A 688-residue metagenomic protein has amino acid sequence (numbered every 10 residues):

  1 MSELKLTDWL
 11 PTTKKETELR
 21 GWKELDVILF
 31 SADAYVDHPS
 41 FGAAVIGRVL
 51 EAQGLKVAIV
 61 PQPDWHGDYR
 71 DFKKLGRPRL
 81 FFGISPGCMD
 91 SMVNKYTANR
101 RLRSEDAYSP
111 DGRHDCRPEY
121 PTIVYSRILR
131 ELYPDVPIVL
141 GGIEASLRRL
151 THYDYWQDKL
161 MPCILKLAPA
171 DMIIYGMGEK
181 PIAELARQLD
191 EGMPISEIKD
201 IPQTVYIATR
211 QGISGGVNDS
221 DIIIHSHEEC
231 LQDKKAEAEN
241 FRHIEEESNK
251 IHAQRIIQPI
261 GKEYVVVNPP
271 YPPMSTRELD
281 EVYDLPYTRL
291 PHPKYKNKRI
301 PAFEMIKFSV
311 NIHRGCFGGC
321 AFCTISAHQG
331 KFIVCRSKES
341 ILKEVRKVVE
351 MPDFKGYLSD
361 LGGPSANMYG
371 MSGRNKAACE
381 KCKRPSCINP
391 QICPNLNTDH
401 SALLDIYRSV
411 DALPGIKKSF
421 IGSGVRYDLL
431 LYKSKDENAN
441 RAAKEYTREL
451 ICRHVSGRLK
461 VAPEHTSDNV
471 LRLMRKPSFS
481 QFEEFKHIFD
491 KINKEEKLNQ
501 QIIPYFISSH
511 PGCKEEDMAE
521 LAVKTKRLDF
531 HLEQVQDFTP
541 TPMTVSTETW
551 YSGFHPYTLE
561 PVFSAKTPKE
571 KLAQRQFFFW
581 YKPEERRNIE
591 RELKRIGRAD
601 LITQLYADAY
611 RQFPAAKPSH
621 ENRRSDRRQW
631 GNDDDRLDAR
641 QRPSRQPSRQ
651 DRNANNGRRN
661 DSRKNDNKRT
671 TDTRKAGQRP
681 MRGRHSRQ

Functional and structural regions predicted by a protein language model:
S2-E24, A34, E239-S309: N-terminal [4Fe-4S]-dependent radical SAM core
L29, I59-V60, W65-D68, K347-I503 (+1 more regions): Conserved SAM/AdoMet-binding glycine-rich loop
F30-Y35, K298-T324, Y357: N-terminal pre-triad scaffold of radical SAM enzymes
G42, P61-I260, V267-N268, P272: Glycine-rich beta-alpha loop elements in corrinoid/cobalamin-binding modules across cobalamin-dependent enzymes
H66-G67, I195-N249, K262, P270-M274 (+5 more regions): Terminal amphipathic helices with adjacent charged low-complexity linkers/tails
D90-N99, L147-R149, E179-E184, T209-I213 (+6 more regions): Flexible glycine/acidic-rich beta-alpha junction loops that bind and position SAM and/or redox cofactors in anaerobic
D171, V282, C316, C320 (+4 more regions): Conserved, mostly hydrophobic/aromatic
F579-W580, R591, R595-I596, D600-Q688: Basic Arg/Gly/Lys-rich low-complexity intrinsically disordered segments
